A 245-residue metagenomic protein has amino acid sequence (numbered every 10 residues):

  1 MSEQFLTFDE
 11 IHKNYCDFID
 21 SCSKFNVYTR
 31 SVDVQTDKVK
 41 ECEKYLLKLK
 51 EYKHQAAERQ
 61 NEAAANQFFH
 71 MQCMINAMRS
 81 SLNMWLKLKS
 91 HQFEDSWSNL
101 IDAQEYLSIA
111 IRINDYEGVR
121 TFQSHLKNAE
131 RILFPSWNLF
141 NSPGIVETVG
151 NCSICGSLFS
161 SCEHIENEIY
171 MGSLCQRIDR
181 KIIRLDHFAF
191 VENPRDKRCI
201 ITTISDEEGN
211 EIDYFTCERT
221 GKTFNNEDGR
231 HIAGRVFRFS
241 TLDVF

Functional and structural regions predicted by a protein language model:
M1-F245: Signature of dsDNA virion morphogenesis modules
